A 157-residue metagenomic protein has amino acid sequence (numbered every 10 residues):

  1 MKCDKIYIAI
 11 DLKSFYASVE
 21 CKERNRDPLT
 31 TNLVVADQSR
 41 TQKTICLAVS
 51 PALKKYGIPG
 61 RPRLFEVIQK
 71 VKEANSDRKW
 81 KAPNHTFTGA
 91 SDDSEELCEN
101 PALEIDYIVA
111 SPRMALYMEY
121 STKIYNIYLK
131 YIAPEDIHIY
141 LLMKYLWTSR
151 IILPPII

Functional and structural regions predicted by a protein language model:
M1-I157: Gly/Gly-Pro- and Ser/Thr-rich, intrinsically disordered tail segments characteristic of DNA damage-repair and tolerance
